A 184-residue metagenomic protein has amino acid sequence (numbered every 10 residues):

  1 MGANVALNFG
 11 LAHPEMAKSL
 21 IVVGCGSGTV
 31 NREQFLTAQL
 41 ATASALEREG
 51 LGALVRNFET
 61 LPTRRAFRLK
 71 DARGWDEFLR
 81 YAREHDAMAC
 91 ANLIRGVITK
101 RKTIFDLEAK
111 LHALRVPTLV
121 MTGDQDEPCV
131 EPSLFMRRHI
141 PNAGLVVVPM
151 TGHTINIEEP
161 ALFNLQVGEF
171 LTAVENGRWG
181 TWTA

Functional and structural regions predicted by a protein language model:
G2, A6: Gly/Ala-rich beta-loop-alpha elbow adjacent to hydrolase catalytic centers
L7, L134-F135, A161: Active-site phosphate/pyrophosphate- and oxyanion-stabilizing loops and adjacent acidic/basic residues in soluble
L7-A12, M16-E49, A53: Flexible "cap/lid" loop of the alpha/beta hydrolase fold
V30-T37, R48-K110: Conserved alpha/beta-hydrolase catalytic His-Asp/Glu region
L114, V120-T122: Short beta-strand/loop motif that positions the catalytic acidic residue of the alpha/beta-hydrolase fold
E127-P132: Conserved alpha/beta-hydrolase "acid-adjacent" motif
A143-A184: Catalytic active-site module of serine/aspartate enzymes centered on a nucleophile-bearing elbow/loop
